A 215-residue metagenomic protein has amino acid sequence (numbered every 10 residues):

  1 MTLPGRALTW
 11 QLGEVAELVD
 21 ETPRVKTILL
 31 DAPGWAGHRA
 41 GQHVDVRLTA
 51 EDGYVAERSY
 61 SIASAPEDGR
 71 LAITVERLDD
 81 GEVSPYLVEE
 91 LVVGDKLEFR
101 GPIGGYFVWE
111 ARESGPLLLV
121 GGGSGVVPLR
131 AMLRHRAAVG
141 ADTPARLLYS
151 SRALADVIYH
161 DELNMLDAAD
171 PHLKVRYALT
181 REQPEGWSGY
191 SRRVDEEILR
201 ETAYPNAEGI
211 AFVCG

Functional and structural regions predicted by a protein language model:
T2-D95, S151-A153, A178-E182: Ferredoxin-reductase
G5-T9, T143-G215: Reductase modules of NAD(P)H-dependent flavoproteins
S64-R70, A111-G115, G140-A141: Ligand-binding loop in jelly-roll beta-barrel domains
P102-E113: A short, basic/flexible loop-to-alpha-helix module at the beginning of a structural domain
P116-V120, I210-F212: Conserved beta-strand elements of the Class I
V126-A138: Histidine-anchored nucleotide/phosphate-binding helix
